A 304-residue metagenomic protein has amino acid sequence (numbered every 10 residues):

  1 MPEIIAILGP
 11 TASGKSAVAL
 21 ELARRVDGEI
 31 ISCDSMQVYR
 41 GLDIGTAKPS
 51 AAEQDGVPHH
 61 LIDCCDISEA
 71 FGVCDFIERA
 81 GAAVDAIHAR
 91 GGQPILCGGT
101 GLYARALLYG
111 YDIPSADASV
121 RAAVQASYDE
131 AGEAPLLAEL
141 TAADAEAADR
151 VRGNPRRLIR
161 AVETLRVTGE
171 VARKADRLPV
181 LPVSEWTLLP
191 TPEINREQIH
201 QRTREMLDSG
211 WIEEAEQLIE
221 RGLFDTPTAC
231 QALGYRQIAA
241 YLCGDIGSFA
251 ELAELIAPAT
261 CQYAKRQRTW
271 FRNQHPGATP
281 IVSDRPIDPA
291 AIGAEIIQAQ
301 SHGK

Functional and structural regions predicted by a protein language model:
M1-K304: Phosphate/pyrophosphate-binding catalytic cores of soluble transferases and nucleic-acid-acting enzymes
